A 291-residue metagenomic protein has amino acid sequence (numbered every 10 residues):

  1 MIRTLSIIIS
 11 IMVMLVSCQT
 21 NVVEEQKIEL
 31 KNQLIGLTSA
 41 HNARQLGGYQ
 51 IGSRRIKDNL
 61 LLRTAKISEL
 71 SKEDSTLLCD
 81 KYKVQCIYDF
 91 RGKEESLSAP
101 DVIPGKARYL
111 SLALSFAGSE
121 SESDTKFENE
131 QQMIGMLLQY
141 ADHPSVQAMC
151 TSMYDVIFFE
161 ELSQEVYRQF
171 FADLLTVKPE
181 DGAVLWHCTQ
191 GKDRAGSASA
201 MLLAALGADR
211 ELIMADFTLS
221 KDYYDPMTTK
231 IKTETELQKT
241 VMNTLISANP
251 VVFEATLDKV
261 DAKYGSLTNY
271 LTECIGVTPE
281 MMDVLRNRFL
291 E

Functional and structural regions predicted by a protein language model:
M1-T4: Positively charged n-region of N-terminal signal peptides that target proteins for export
S6-L15: Bacterial N-terminal signal peptides
C18-L185, S197-E291: Cys-dependent protein tyrosine phosphatase-like superfamily
Q190, R194-A195: Ser/Thr-glycine-rich phosphate-binding loops at phosphate-binding pockets of nucleotides, nucleotide cofactors
